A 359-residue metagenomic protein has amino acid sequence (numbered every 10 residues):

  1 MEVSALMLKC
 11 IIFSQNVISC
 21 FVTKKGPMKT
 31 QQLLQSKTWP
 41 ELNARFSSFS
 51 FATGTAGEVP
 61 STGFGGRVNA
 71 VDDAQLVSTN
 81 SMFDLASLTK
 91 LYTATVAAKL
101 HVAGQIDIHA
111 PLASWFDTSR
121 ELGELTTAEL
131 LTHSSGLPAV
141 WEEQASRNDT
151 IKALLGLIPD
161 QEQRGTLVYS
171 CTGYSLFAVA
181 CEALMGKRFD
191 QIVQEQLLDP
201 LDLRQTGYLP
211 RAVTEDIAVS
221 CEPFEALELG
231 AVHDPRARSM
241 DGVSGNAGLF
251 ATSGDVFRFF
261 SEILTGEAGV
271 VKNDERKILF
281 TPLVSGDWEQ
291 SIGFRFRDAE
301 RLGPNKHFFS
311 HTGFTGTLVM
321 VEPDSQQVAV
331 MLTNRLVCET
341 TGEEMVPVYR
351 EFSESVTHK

Functional and structural regions predicted by a protein language model:
T30-F83, Q105-D107, K152, V346: Short, conserved catalytic-motif segment at the N-terminal edge
W39, F51, S81-H109, F177-E182 (+2 more regions): Active-site SXXK
G63, V319-M320, Q326-E339: Short, well-ordered beta-strand elements
N69, L122-H307: Short, surface-exposed loop or secondary-structure junction motifs that flank catalytic or metal-binding residues
D107-E121: Short, glycine/proline-biased beta-turn/loop segments that scaffold the active-site neighborhood
T265, D274, P282, A299-R301 (+1 more regions): Short, gly/Ser/Thr-rich active-site loops of penicillin-recognizing serine hydrolases
